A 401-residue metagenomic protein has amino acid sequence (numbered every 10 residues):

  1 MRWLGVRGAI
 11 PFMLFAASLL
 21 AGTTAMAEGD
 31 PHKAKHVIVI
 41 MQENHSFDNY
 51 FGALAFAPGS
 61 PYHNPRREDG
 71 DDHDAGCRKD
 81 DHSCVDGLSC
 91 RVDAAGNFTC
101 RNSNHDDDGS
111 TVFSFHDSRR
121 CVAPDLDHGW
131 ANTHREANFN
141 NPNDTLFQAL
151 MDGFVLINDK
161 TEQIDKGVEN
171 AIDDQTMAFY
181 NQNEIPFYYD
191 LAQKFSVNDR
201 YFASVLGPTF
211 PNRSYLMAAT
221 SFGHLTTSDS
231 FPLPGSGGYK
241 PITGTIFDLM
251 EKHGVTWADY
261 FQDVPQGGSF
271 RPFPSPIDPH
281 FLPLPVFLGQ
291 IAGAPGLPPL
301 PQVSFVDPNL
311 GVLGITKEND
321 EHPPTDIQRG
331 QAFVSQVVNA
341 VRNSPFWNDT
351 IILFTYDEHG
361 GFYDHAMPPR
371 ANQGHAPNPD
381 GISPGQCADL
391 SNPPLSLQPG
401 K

Functional and structural regions predicted by a protein language model:
M1-V6: N-terminal secretory signal peptides that target proteins for export/translocation
A9-A21: Bacterial N-terminal signal peptides
A25-K401: N-terminal pro-sequences and low-complexity stem/linker regions of secreted or lumenal proteins
